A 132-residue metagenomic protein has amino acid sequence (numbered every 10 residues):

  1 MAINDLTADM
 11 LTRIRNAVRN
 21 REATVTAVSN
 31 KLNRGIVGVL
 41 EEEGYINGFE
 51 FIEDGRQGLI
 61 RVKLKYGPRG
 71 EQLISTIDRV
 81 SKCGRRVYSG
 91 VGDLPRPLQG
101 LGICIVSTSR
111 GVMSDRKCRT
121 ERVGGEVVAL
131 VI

Functional and structural regions predicted by a protein language model:
M1-I132: Core subunits and conserved enzymes of cellular information-processing and envelope-translocation systems across
